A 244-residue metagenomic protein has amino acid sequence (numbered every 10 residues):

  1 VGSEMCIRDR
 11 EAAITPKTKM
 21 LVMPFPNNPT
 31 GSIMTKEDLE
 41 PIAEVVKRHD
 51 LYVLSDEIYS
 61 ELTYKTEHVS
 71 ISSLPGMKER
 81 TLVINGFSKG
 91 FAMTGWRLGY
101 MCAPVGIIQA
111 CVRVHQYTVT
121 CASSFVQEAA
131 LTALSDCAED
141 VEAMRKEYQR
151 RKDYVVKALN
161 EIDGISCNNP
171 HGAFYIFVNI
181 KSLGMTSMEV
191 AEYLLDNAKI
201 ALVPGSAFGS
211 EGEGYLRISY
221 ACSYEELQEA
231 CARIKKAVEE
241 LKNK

Functional and structural regions predicted by a protein language model:
S3-K244: PLP-dependent class I/II
